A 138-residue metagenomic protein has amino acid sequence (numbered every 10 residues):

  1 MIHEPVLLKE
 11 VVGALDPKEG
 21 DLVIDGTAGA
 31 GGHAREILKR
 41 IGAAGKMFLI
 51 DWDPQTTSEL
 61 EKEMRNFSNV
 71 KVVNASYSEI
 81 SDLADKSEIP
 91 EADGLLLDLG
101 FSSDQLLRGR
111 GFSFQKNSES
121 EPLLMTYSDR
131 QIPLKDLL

Functional and structural regions predicted by a protein language model:
I2: C-terminal catalytic and target-recognition region of SAM-dependent MTase-like enzymes, primarily methyltransferases
V6, D16-L83, P90, L97: SAM cofactor-binding core of SAM-dependent methyltransferases, primarily the Rossmann-like beta-alpha-beta module
L8, A34, Q131-K135: A general structural signal for well-ordered alpha-helical segments in protein cores
T27, A34, S87, S102-S103 (+1 more regions): Short linear Ser/Thr-Pro motifs
E61-K62, D85, L107-R110: Short amphipathic alpha-helical segments
A92-L137: A mobile, often basic/glycine-rich helix-loop segment that functions as the active-site lid/recognition loop
